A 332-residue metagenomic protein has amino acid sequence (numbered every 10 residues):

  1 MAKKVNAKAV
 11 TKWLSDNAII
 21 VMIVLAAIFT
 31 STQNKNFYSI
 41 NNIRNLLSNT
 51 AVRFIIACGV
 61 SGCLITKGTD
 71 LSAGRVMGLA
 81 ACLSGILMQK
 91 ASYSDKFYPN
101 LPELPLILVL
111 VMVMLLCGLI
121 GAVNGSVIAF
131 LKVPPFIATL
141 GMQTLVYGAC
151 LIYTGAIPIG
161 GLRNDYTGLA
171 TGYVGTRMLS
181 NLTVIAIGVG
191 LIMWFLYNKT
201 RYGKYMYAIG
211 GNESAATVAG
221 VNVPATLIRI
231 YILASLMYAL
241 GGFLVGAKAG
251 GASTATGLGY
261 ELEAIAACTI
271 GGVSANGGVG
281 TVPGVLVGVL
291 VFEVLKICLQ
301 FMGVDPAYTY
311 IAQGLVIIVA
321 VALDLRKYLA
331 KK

Functional and structural regions predicted by a protein language model:
M1-A26, V218-A225, L295-K332: Cytosolic-side transmembrane-helix boundaries in multi-pass membrane proteins
A2-A57, Y93-L108: Membrane-interfacial amphipathic/re-entrant helices at transmembrane-helix boundaries
N6, L131, P135-T200, T226-R229 (+1 more regions): Transmembrane helix-bundle core of multi-pass membrane transporters and related energy-transducing complexes
I19-T32, V60-S61, G85, M114-C117 (+6 more regions): Hydrophobic core segments of alpha-helical transmembrane domains in multi-pass membrane transport and ion-translocation
F29-Q33, F37-A91, S126-V133, G272-V282 (+1 more regions): Single transmembrane alpha-helix segments in multi-pass membrane proteins
S92-Q143, V287-G288: Alpha-helical transmembrane segments within multi-pass membrane transporters and channels
P105-V113, C117-N124, T176-A252: Helix-loop-helix "hairpin" substructures at the membrane interface of multi-pass membrane proteins
Y238, K248-I311: Transmembrane alpha-helical segments in multi-pass inner-membrane proteins
